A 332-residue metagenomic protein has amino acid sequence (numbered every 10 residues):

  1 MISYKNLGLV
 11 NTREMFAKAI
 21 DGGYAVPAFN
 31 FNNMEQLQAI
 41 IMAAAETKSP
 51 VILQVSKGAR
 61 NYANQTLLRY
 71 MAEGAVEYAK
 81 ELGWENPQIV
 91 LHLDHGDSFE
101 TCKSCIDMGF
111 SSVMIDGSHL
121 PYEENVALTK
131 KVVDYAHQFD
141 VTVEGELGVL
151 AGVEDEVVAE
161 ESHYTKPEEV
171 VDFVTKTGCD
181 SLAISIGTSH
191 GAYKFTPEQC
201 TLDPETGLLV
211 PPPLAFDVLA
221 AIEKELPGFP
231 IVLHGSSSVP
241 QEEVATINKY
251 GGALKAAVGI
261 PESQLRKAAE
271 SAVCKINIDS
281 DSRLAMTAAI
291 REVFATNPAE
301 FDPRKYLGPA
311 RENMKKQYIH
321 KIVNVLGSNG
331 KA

Functional and structural regions predicted by a protein language model:
M1-P27, E300-F301: Generic N-terminal amphipathic, Lys/Arg-enriched alpha-helix
S3, Y24-N32, A59, K305 (+1 more regions): A short N-terminal beta->alpha junction/helix N-cap motif
V10-D21, M34-A59, Q65-N86, H95-P230 (+7 more regions): Alpha/beta enzyme core
V26-N30, L91-H92, M114, I231-L233 (+2 more regions): Short catalytic-loop micro-motif centered on adjacent basic/acidic residues
L53, R60-N64, L265, C274-E292 (+2 more regions): Shared catalytic-loop signature of beta/alpha-barrel
G235-S238, V258, I278-S282: Short acidic/histidine-rich active-site segments
A289-A332: Extended, intrinsically disordered, low-complexity segments
